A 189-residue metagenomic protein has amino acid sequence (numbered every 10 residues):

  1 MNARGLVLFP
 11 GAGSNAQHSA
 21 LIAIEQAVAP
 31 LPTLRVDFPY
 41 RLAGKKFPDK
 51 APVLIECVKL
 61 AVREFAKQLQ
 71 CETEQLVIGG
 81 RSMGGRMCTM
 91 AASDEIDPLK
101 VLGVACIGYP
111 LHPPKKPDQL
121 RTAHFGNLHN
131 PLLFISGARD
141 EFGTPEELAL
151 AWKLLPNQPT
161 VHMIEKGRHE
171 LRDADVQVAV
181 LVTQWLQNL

Functional and structural regions predicted by a protein language model:
M1-Q75, R86, M90: Serine-hydrolase catalytic machinery in alpha/beta-hydrolase-like enzymes
V7-G11, G108, S136: The conserved beta1-alpha1 loop
S14, A138-G143, E170: Acidic catalytic loop of the alpha/beta-hydrolase fold
A20-L21, L120-R121, N130, T144-W152: Short alpha-helix in the alpha/beta-hydrolase fold that links the catalytic acid
V58-N127: Primarily recognizes the serine-hydrolase "nucleophile elbow" in alpha/beta-hydrolase and SGNH/GDSL folds
L128, F134-S136, D140: Short beta-strand/loop motif that positions the catalytic acidic residue of the alpha/beta-hydrolase fold
G167-Q177: Catalytic histidine-centered segment of alpha/beta-hydrolase-like enzymes
L181-L189: C-terminal alpha-helix
